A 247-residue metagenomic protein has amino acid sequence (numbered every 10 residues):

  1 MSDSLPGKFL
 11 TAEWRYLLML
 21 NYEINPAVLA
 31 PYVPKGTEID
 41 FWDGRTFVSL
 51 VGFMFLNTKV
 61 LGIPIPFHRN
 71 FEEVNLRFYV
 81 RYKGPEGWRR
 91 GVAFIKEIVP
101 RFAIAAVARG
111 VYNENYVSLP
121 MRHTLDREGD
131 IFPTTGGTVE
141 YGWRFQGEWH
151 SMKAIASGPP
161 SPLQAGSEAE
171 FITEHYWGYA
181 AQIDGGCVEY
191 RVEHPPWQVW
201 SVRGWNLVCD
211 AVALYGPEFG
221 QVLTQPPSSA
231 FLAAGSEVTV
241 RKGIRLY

Functional and structural regions predicted by a protein language model:
M1-L61, W200, L207-V208, V212-Y247: Hydrophobic, proline/glycine-rich low-complexity stretches
F9, F41, F47, F53-F55 (+11 more regions): Phenylalanine-focused residue identity feature
N21, N25, N57, N70 (+4 more regions): Detector for Asparagine
E23, R89, I98, A165-G166 (+1 more regions): Low-complexity, intrinsically disordered regions enriched in charged/polar residues
I24, I39, I63-I65, I95-I98 (+6 more regions): Weak global preference for isoleucine
K59-R144: Aromatic- and glycine-enriched beta-alpha-beta binding-site module
E114-Y247: Interaction-surface and assembly-scaffold signal
